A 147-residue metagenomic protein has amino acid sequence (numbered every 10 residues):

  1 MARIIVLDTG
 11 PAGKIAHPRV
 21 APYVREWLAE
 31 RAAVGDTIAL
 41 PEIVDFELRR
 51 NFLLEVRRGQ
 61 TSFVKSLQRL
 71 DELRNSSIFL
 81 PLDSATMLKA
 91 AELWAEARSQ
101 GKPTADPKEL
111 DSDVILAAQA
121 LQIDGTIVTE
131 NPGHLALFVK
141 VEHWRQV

Functional and structural regions predicted by a protein language model:
M1-V44, F52-D71: Short, well-structured N-terminal submotif of metal-dependent ribonuclease cores
A2-I4, A117-V147: Acidic, PIN/NYN-like endoribonuclease modules and their adjacent C-terminal/linker elements
P11, V44, T86, L116 (+1 more regions): Alpha-helix capping/helix-boundary segments
K14-I15, N51, A90, F138: Residues that scaffold the ATP/ADP-binding catalytic core of kinase and kinase-like folds
E55-G59, A97-R98, H143-V147: Short, hinge-like loop/turn segments at secondary-structure boundaries
I78-T126: Active-site neighborhoods of divalent-metal-dependent phosphate/nucleic-acid chemistry enzymes
